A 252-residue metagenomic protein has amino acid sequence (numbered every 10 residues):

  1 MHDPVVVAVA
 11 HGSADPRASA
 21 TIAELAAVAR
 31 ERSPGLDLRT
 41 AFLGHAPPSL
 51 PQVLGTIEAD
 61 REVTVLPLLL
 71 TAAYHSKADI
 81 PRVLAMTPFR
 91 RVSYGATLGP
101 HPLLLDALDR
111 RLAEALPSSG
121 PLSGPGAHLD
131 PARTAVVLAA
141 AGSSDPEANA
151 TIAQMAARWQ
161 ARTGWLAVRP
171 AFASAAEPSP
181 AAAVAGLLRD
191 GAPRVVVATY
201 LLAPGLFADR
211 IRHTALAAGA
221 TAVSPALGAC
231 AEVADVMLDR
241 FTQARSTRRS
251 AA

Functional and structural regions predicted by a protein language model:
M1-A252: Active-site-proximal alpha-helix that buttresses catalytic centers in soluble enzyme cores
